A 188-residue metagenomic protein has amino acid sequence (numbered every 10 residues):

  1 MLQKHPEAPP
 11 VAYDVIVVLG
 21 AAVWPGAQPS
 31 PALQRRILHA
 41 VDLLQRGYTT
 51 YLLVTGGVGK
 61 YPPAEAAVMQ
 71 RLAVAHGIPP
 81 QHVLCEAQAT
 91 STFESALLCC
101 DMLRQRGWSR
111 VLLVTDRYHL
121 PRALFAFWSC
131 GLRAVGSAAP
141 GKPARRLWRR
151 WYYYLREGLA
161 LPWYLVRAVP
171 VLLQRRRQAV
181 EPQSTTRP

Functional and structural regions predicted by a protein language model:
M1-V11, W163, R167, Q174-P188: N-terminal membrane-anchoring alpha-helices
L2-W151: A structural signal for short, hydrophobic/glycine-enriched beta-strand patches
L147-R177: A transmembrane-helix-recognition feature enriched in membrane-embedded lipid enzymes and envelope glyco-/phospholipid
